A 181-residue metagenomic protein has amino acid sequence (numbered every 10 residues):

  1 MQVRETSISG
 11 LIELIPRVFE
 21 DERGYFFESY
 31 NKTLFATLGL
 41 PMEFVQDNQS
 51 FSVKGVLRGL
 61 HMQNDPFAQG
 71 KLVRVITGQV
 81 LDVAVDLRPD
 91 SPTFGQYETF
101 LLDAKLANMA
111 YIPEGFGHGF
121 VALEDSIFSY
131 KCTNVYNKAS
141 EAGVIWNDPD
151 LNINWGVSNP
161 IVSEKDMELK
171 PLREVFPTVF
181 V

Functional and structural regions predicted by a protein language model:
M1-N108, S126-C132, Y136-V181: Non-catalytic, conserved peripheral segments adjacent to functional cores
E114-C132: Ligand-binding loop in jelly-roll beta-barrel domains
